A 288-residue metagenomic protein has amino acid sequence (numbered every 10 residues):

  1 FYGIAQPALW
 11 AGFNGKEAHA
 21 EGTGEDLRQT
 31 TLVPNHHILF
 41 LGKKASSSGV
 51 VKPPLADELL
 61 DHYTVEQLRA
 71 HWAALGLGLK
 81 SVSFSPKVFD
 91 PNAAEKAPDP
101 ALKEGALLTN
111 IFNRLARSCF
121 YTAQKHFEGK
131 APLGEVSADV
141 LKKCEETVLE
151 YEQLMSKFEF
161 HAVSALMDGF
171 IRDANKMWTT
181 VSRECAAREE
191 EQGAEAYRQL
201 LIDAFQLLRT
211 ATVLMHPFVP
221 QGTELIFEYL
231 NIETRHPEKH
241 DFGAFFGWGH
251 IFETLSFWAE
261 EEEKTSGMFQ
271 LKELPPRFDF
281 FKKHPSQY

Functional and structural regions predicted by a protein language model:
F1, L59-L60, T64, A93-I111 (+4 more regions): Secondary-structure capping and boundary motifs in well-ordered enzyme cores
G3-G15: Short active-site loop/helix that positions an aromatic residue
A20-L39: Long, charged, glycine-rich C-terminal linkers/tails
N35, A74-L75, G169-F170, L225 (+1 more regions): Short acidic/histidine-centered micro-motifs embedded in hydrophobic/aromatic stretches that mark compact functional
H37-A138, E233, G243-F246, F252: Catalytic adenosine-cofactor/nucleotide-binding cores of aminoacyl-tRNA synthetases and other
A116-Y151, I171, N175-G193: Conserved, charged catalytic cores of large soluble enzymes
R172-Y288: Basic, alpha-helical terminal appendages of large translation-related enzymes
